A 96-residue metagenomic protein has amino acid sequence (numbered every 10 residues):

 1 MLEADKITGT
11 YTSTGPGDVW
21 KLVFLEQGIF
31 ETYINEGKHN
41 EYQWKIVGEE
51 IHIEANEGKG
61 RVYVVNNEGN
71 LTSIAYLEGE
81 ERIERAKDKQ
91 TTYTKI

Functional and structural regions predicted by a protein language model:
M1-E41, V47-I96: Lipid interaction determinants
